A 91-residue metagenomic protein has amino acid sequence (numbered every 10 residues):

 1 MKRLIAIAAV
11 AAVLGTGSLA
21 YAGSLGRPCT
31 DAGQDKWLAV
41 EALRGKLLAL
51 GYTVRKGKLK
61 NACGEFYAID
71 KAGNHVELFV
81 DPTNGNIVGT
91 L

Functional and structural regions predicted by a protein language model:
M1-Y21: Classic N-terminal secretory signal peptides
A20-T30: Cleaved targeting-peptide boundary
T30-V54: Short, non-transmembrane alpha-helical segments in secretory-pathway proteins
L47, K60, F66-I69, F79-V80: Conserved histidines in hydrophobic membrane contexts and catalytic metal-binding motifs
V54-K60: Surface-exposed patches in mature extracellular/periplasmic domains of secreted proteins
K71-G73: Glycine-centered tight beta-turn/hairpin loop motif at sheet-sheet or coil-to-beta transitions
V76-G89: A short, surface-exposed beta-strand/turn
